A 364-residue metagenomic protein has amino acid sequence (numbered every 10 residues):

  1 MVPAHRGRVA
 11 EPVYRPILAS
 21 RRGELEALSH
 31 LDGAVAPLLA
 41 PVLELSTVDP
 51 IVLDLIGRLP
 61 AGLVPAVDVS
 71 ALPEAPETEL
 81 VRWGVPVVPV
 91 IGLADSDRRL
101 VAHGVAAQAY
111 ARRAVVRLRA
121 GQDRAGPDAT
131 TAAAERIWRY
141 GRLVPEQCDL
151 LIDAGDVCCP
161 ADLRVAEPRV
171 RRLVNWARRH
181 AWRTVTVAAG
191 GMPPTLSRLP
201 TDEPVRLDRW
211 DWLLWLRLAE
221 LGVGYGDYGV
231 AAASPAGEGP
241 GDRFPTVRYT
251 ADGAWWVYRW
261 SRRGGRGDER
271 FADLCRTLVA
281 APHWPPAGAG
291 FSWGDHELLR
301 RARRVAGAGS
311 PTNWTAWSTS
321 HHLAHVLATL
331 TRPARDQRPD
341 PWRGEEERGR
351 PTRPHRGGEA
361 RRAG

Functional and structural regions predicted by a protein language model:
M1-D95, R183-T184, P194-G364: Alpha/beta catalytic barrel-like cores
E74-G239: Eukaryote-skewed repeat-based solenoidal scaffolds used as protein-protein interaction platforms, primarily
